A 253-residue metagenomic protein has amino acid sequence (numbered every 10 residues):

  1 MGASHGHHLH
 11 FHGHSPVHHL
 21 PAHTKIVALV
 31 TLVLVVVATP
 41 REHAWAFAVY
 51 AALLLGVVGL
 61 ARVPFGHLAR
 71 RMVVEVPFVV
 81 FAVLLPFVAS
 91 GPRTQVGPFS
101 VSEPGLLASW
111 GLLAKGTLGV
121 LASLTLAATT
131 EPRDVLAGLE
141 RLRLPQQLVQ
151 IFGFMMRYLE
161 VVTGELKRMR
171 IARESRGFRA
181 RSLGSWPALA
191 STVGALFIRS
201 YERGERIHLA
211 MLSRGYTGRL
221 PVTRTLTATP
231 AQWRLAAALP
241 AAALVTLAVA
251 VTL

Functional and structural regions predicted by a protein language model:
M1-E42, A46-L60, G164-L253: Transmembrane alpha-helix interface motif
H43-A44, P64-F65, P145-L148: Membrane-helix interface segments
L53-R62, V76-V83: Alpha-helical transmembrane segments and their membrane-interface exit regions
R62-R70: Membrane-interface helix-boundary motifs at transmembrane edges
P64, S102, T229-P230: A diffuse structural propensity rather than consistent per-protein peaks
R71-R179: Juxtamembrane/interface alpha-helical elements of multi-pass membrane proteins
